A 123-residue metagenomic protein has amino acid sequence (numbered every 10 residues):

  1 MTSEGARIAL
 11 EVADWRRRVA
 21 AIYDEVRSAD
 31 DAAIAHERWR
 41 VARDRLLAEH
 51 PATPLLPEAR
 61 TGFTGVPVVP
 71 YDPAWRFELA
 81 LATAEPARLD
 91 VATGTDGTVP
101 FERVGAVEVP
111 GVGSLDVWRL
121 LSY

Functional and structural regions predicted by a protein language model:
M1-Y123: A compositional/structural signature for long, glycine/proline-rich flexible linkers and loops on extracytoplasmic
